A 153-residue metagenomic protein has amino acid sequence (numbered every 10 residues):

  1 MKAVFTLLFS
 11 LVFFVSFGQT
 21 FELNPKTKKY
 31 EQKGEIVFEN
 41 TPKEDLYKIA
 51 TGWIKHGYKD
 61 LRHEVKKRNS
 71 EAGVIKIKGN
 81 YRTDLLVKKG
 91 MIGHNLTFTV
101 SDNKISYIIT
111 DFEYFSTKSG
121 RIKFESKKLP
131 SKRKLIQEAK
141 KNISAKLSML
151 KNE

Functional and structural regions predicted by a protein language model:
M1-E22: Bacterial Sec-dependent N-terminal signal peptides
Q19-E153: Ser/Thr-rich, low-complexity intrinsically disordered terminal regions
